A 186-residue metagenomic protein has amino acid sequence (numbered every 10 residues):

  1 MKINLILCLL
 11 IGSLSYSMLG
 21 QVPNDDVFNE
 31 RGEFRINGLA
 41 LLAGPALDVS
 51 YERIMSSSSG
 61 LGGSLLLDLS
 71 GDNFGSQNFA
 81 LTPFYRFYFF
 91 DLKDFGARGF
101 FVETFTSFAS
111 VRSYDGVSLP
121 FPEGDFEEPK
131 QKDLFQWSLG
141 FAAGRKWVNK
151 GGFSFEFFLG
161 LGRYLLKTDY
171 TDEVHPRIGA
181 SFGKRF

Functional and structural regions predicted by a protein language model:
M1-F28, F186: Cleavable N-terminal export/targeting peptides
Q21-R31, S57-S58, G75, F90-G99 (+1 more regions): Short loop/turn motifs that connect adjacent beta-strands in outer-membrane beta-barrel proteins
E30-G32, A43-P45, G75-L81, R98 (+2 more regions): Residues that define the transmembrane beta-barrel architecture of outer-membrane proteins
I36-G38, G63-L65, P83, F100-T106 (+2 more regions): Membrane-embedded beta-strand positions of outer-membrane beta-barrel proteins
L39-L41, L66-D68, F105-A109, F158-Y164 (+1 more regions): Outer-membrane beta-barrel pore domains and translocons
R53, L67, F87-F89, R145-W147 (+2 more regions): Residue-level signature of outer-membrane beta-barrel architecture
L66-N78, F108-F135, K167-D169, I178: Flexible, solvent-exposed loop segments that connect beta-strands
F87, V174-F186: Outer-membrane beta-barrel "beta-signal"
